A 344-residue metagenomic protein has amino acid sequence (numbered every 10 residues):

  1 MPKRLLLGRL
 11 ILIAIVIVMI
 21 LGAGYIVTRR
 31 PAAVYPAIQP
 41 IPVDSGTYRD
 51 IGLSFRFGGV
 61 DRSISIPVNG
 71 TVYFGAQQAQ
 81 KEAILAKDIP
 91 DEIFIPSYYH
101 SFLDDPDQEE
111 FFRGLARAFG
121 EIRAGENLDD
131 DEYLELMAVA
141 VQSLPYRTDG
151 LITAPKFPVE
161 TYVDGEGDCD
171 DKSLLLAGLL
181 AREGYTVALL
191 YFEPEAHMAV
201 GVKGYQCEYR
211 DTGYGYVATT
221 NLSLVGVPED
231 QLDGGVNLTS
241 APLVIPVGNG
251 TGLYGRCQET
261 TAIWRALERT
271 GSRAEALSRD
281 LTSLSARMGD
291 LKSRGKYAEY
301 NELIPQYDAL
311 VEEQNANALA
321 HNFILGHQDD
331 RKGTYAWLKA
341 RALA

Functional and structural regions predicted by a protein language model:
M1-K3: Juxtamembrane low-complexity tails/linkers enriched in Ser/Thr-Pro and polybasic
L6-A344: A structural boundary/capping signal
